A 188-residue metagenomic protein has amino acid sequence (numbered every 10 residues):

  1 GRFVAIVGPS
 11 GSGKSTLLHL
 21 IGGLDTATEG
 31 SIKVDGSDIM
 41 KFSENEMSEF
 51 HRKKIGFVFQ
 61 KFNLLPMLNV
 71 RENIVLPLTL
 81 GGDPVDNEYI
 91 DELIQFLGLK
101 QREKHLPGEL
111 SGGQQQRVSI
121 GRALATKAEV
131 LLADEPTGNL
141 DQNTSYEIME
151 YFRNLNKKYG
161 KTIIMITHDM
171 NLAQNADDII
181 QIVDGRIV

Functional and structural regions predicted by a protein language model:
G1-N175, I179-Q181: ABC family nucleotide-binding domain
D184-V188: Conserved switch/coupling elements of ABC/ABC-like ATPase nucleotide-binding domains
